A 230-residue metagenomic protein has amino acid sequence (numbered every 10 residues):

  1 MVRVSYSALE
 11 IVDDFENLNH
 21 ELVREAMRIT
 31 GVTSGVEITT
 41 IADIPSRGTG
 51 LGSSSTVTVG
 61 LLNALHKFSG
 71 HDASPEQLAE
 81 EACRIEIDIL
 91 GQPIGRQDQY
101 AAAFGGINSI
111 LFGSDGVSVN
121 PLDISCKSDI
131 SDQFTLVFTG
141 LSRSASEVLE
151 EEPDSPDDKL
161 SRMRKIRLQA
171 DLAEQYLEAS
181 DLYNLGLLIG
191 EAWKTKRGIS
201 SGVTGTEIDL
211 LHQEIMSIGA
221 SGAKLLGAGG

Functional and structural regions predicted by a protein language model:
M1-V32, A42, L65-S69, P75 (+2 more regions): C-terminal nucleotide
G35-E37: Residues at or immediately flanking beta-strands
A42-L65, G219-G230: Glycine/serine-rich anion-binding loops at beta->alpha junctions that coordinate negatively charged ligand groups
G52, P93-I94: Short glycine/proline-enriched turns and hinge-like loops at secondary-structure junctions
